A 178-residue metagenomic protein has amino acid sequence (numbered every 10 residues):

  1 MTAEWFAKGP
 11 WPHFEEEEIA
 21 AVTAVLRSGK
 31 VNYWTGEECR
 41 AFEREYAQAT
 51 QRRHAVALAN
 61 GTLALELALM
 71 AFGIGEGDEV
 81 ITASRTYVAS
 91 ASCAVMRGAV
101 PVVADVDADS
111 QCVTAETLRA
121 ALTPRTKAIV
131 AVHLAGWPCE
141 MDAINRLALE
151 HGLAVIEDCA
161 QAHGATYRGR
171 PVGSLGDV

Functional and structural regions predicted by a protein language model:
M1-A71, G75, D142, L149: Conserved PLP-binding active-site segment in aminotransferase class I/II-type PLP enzymes
W11, A120, P171-V172: Short secondary-structure boundary/capping segments
T23-A24, V95, D177: Generic alpha-helical structural context detector
T50, G75, P124, G173-S174: Structured loop/turn residues at beta-strand edges in well-structured enzyme cores
A57, V103-D105, S174: Structural signal for conserved beta-strand scaffold positions within catalytic alpha/beta enzyme cores
M70, I74-C159, T166: PLP-dependent aminotransferase-like
E157, Q161-V178: Conserved active-site segment immediately N-terminal to the catalytic lysine that forms the internal aldimine
